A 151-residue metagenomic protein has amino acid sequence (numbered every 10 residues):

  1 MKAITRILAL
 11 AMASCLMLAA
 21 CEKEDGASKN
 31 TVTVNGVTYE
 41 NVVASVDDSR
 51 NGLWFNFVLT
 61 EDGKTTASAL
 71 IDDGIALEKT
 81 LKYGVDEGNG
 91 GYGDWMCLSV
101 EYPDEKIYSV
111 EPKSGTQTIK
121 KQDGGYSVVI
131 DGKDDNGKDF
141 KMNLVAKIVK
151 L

Functional and structural regions predicted by a protein language model:
M1-A19: Sec-dependent bacterial lipoprotein signal peptides
A3, N30-T31, K121-Q122: N-terminal cationic leader/targeting segments used for protein routing and processing
C15-N41: Bacterial Sec-dependent N-terminal signal peptides
A27-K29, G52-W54, D123-V129: Short, hydrophobic/aromatic-rich segments at coil-to-beta transitions
V37, G63-T65, N136-F140: Short acidic/polar mixed-charge low-complexity motifs
V43-Q122: Surface-exposed helix/loop patches within compact recognition domains
I119-L151: C-terminal or internal capping secondary-structure element at the end of a domain, subdomain, or sheet
